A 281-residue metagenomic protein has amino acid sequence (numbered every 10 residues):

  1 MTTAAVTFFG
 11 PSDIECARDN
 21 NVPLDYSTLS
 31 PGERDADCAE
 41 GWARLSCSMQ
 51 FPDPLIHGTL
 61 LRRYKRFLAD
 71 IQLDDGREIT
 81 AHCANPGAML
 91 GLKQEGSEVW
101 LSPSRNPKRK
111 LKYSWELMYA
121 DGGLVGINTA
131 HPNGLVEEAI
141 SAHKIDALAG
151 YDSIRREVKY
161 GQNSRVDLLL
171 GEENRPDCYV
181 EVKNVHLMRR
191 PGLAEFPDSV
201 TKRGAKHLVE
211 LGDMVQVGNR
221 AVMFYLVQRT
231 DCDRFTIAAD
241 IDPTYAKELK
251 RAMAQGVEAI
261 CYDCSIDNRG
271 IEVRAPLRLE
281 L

Functional and structural regions predicted by a protein language model:
R66-D70: Short aromatic-glycine-enriched beta-strand elements
G87-W100: Short nucleic-acid-contacting surface segments enriched for D/E, G, S/T with interspersed K/R
P103-K108, V227: Short, charged beta-turn/beta-strand-edge "cap" motif at the junction between a beta-strand and an adjacent loop
R109-G122: OB-fold/S1-family single-stranded nucleic acid-binding modules
A120-A130, D146-H186, K206-V209, C264 (+1 more regions): Active-site metal-binding core of divalent-cation-utilizing nuclease and nuclease-like domains
G192-K202, V209-I241, D263: Nucleic-acid nuclease catalytic cores
Q228-L281: Domain-level recognition of nuclease-like catalytic cores that cleave nucleotide substrates
